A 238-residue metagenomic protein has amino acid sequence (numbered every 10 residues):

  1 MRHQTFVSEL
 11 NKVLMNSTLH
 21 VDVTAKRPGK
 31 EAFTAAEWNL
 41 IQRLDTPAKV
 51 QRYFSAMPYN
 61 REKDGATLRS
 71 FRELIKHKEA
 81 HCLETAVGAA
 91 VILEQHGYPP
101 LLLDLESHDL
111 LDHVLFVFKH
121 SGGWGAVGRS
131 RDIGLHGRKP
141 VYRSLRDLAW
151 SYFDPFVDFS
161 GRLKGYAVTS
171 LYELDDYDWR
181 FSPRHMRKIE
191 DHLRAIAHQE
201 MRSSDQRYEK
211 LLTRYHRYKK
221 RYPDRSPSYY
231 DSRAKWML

Functional and structural regions predicted by a protein language model:
R2-L238: A structural boundary/capping signal
